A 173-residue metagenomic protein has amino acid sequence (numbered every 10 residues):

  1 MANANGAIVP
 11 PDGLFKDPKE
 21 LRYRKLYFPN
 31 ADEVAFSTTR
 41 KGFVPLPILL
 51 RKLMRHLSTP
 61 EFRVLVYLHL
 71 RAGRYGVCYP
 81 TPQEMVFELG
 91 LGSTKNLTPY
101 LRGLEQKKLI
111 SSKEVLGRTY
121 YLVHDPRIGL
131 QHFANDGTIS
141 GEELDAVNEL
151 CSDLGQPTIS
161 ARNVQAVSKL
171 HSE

Functional and structural regions predicted by a protein language model:
M1-E173: Electropositive, intrinsically flexible nucleic-acid-contacting patches
